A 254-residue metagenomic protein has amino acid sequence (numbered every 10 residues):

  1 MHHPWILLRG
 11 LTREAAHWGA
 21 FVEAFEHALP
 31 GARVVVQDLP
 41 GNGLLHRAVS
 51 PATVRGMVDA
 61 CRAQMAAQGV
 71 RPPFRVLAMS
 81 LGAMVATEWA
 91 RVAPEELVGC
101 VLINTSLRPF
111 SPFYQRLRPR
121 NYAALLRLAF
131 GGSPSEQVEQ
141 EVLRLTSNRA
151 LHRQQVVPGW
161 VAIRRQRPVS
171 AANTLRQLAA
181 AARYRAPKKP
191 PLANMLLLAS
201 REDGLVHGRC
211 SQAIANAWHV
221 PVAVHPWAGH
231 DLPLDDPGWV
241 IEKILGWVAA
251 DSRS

Functional and structural regions predicted by a protein language model:
M1-R47: Conserved HGGG/HGGXW glycine-rich cap/lid loop of the alpha/beta-hydrolase fold
R33-L77: Active-site loop/oxyanion-hole signature of alpha/beta-hydrolase fold enzymes
A78-G82, A86: Gly/Ala-rich beta-loop-alpha elbow adjacent to hydrolase catalytic centers
R91, G99-F130: Flexible "cap/lid" loop of the alpha/beta hydrolase fold
S133-K188: Conserved alpha/beta-hydrolase catalytic His-Asp/Glu region
P191, L197-A199, D203: Short beta-strand/loop motif that positions the catalytic acidic residue of the alpha/beta-hydrolase fold
G204-C210: Conserved alpha/beta-hydrolase "acid-adjacent" motif
A228-I241: Catalytic histidine-centered segment of alpha/beta-hydrolase-like enzymes
